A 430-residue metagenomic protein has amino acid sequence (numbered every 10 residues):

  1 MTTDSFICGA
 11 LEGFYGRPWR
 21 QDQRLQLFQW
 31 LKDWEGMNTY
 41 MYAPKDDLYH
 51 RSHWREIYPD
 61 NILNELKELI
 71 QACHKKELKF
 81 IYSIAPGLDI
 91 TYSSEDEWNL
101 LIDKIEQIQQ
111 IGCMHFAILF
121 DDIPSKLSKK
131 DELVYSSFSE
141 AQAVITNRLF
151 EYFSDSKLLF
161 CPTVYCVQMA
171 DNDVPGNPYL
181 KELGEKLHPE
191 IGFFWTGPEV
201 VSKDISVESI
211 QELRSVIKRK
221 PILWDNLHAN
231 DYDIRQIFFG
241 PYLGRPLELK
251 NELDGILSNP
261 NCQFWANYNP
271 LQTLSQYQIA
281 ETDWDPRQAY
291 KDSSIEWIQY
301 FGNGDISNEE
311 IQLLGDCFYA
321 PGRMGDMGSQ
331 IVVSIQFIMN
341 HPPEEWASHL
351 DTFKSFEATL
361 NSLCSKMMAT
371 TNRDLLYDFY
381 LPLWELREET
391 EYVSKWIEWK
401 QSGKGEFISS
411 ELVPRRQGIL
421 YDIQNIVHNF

Functional and structural regions predicted by a protein language model:
M1-E97, L101-K104, Q110-M114: Feature activates predominantly on carbohydrate-active enzymes
L11-F14, M114, K126-D285: Catalytic-core regions of glycoside hydrolase
K45, D121, N261: Flexible loop residues that form catalytic and substrate-binding hotspots at small-molecule/glycan-binding clefts
L69, K104, I108, I145-L149 (+1 more regions): Hydrophobic alpha-helical packing residues
I84-P86, D122, V164: Short, histidine-centered active-site or binding-site loop motifs used for metal coordination, general acid-base
A117: Hydrophobic "anchor" residues on beta-strands that sit immediately upstream of conserved functional sites
F120-K126: Short, conserved phosphate-binding/catalytic loop or strand-edge motifs used in phosphoryl-/nucleotidyl-transfer
I279-F430: C-terminal functional modules
